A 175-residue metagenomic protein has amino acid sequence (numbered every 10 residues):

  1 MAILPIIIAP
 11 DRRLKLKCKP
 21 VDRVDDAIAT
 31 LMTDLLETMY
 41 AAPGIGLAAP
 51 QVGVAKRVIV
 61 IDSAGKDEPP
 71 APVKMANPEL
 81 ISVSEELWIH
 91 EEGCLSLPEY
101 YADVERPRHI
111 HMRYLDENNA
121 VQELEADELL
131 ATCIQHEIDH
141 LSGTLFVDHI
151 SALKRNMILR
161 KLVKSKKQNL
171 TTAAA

Functional and structural regions predicted by a protein language model:
M1-A175: Positively charged
